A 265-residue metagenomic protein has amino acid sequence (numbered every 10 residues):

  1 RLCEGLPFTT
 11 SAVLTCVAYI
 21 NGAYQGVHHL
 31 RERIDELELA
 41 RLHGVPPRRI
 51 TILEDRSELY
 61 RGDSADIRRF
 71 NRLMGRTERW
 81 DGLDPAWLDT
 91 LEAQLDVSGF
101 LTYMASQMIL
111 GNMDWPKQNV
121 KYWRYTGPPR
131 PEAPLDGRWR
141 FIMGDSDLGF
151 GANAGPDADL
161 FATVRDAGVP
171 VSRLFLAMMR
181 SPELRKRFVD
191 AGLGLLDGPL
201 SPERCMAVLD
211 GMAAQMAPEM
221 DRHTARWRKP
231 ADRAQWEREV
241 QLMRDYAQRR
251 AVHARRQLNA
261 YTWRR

Functional and structural regions predicted by a protein language model:
R1-F8: Zn2+-dependent metallopeptidase catalytic core
G5, C16-Y19, A23-Y24, H28 (+2 more regions): Middle-to-C-terminal accessory/interaction subdomains
S11-A12: Short, small/polar residue-rich loop motifs at catalytic or cofactor-binding pockets
D35: ATP/NTP phosphate-donor binding region
R41-R48: Catalytic cores of eukaryotic secretory-pathway lumenal/extracellular enzymes that build and remodel glycoconjugates
T51-L53: Extracellular cysteine-rich, disulfide-bonded domains and loops characteristic of secreted proteins and the ectodomains
